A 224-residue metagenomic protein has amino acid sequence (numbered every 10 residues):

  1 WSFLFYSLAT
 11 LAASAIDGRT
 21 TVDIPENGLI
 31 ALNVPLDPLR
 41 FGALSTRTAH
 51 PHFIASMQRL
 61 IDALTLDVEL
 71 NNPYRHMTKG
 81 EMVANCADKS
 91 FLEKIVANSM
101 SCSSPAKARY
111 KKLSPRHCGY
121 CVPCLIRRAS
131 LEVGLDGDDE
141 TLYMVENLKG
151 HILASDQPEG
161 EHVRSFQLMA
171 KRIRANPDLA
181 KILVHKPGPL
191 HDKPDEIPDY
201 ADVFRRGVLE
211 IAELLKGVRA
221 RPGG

Functional and structural regions predicted by a protein language model:
W1-G224: Nucleotide-activated chemistry modules centered on ATP-dependent adenylation/adenylyltransferase
